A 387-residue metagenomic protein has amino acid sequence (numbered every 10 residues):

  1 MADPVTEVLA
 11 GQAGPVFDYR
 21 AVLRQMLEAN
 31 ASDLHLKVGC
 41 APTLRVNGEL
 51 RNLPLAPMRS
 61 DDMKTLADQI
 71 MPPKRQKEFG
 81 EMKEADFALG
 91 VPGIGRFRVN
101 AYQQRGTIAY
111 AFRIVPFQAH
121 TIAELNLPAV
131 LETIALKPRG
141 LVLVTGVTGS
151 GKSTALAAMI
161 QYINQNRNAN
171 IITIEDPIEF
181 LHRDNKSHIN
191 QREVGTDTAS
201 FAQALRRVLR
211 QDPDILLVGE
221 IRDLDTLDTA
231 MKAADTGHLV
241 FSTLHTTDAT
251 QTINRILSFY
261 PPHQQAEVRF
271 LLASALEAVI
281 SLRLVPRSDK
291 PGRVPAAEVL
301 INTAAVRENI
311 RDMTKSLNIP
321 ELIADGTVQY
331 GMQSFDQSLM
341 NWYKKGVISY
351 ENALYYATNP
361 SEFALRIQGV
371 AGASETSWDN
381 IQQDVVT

Functional and structural regions predicted by a protein language model:
M1-T387: Short, flexible helix-loop junctions that flank or precede catalytic/ligand sites
